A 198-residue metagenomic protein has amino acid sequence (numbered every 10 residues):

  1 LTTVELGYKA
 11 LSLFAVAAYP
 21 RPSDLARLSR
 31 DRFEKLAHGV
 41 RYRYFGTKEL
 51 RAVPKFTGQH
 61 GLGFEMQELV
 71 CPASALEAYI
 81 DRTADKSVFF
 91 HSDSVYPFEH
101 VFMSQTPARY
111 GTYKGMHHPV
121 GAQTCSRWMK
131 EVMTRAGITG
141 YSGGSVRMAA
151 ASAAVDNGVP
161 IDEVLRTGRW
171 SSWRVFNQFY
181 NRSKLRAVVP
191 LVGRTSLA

Functional and structural regions predicted by a protein language model:
L1-P22, V70, R147: Basic, Lys/Arg- and aromatic-enriched nucleic-acid-binding interface segment
L1-V4, V120, G140-Y141: N-terminal core-binding DNA-recognition domain of tyrosine site-specific recombinases/integrases
A15-R41, K86-F90, P160-R166: Short, charged phosphate-coordinating catalytic segments
R27-A73, A78-D81: Conserved tyrosine-mediated DNA breakage-rejoining catalytic core shared by Y-recombinases
F64-I138: Active-site/catalytic core of tyrosine-dependent DNA strand-transfer enzymes
A122-R166, L185: Short, basic (Lys/Arg/His-rich) helix/loop patches that form interaction surfaces in the mid-to-C-terminal regions
T167-G193: Catalytic-site neighborhood detector that most strongly recognizes the C-terminal catalytic loop/helix of tyrosine
R194-A198: C-terminal secondary-structure termini that scaffold catalytic or DNA-interacting sites
